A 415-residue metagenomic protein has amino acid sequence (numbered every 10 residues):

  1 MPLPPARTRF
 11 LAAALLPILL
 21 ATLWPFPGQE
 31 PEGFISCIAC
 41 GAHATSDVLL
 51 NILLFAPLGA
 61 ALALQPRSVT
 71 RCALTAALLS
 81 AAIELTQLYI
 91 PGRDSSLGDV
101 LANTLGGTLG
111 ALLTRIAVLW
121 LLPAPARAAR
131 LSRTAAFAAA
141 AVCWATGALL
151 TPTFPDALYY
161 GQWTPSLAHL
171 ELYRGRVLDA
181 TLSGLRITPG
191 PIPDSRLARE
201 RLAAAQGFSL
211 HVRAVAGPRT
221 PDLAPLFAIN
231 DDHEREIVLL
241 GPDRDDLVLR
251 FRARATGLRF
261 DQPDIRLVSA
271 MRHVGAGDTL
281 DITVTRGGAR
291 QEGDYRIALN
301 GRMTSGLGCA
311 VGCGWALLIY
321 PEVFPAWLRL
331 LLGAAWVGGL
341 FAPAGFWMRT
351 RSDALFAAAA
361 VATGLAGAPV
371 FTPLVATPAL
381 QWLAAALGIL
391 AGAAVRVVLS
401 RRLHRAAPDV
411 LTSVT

Functional and structural regions predicted by a protein language model:
M1-L97, T104, T108-T415: Bulky hydrophobic segments
